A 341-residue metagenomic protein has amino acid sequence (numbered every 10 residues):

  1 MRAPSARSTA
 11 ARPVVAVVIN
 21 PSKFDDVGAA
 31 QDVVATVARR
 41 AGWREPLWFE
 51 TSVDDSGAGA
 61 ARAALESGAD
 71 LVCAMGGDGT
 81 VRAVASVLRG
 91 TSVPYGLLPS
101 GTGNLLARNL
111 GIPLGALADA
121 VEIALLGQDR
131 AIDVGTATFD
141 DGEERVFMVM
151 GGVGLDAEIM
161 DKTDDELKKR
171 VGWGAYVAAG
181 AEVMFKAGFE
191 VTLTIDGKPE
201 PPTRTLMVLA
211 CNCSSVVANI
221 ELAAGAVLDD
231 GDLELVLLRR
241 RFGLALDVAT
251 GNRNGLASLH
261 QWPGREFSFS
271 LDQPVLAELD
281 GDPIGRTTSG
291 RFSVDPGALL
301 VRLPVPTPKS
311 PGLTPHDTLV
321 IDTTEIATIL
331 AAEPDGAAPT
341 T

Functional and structural regions predicted by a protein language model:
M1-V72, R82, E122, P308-S310 (+1 more regions): ATP/NTP phosphate-donor binding region
R2-P4, I195-G197, P202, V227-D230 (+1 more regions): ATP/nucleoside-binding phosphotransfer catalytic cores, i.e., glycine-rich phosphate-binding loops
R40-A41, T51, R89-P94, S100-L206: Catalytic core of DAGKc-family lipid kinases
G57, G79-V84, L105-L106, I132: Short glycine/serine/threonine-rich phosphate/pyrophosphate-binding segments that cradle anionic phosphate groups
A74-D78: N-terminal glycine-rich "phosphate-gripper" loop used for MgATP/nucleotide binding and carboxylate activation
G152, D156, L209-A224, P283: Glycine-rich phosphate/pyrophosphate-binding beta-alpha loops
D156-I159, P201-T203, V216-N219, G243-L246: Short acidic/glycine-rich loop or secondary-structure boundary segments that cap or lie
L167-A175, V216-L244: Gly/Ser/Thr-rich active-site loops/lids in small-molecule metabolic enzymes that frequently grip phosphoryl groups
